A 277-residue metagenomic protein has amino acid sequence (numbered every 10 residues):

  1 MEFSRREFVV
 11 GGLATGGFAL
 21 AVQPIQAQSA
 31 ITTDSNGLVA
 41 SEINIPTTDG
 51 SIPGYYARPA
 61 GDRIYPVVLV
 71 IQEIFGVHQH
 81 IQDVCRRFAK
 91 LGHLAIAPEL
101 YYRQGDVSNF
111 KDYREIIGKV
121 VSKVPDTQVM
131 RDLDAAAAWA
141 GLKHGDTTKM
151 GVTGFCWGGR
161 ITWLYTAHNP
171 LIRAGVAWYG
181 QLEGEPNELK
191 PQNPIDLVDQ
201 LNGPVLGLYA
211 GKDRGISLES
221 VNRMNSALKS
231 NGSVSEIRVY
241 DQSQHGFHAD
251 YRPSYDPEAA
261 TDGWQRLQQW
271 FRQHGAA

Functional and structural regions predicted by a protein language model:
M1-G16: N-terminal secretory signal peptides and thylakoid transit peptides that target proteins across membranes
S29-A60: N-terminal cap/lid segment of alpha/beta-hydrolase-fold proteins
Y65-E73: Short beta-strand element of the alpha/beta-hydrolase
Q79-P98, Y102-R103: Short amphipathic alpha-helix adjacent to the substrate-entry channel of hydrolases
K111-G151, A276: Gly/Ser-rich "nucleophile elbow"/oxyanion-hole loop immediately N-terminal to the catalytic nucleophile in hydrolases
A138-P194: Primarily recognizes the serine-hydrolase "nucleophile elbow" in alpha/beta-hydrolase and SGNH/GDSL folds
E185-N231, E236: The feature captures the conserved acid-bearing segment of alpha/beta-hydrolase catalytic domains
V234-A277: C-terminal catalytic histidine-bearing segment of alpha/beta-hydrolase fold enzymes
